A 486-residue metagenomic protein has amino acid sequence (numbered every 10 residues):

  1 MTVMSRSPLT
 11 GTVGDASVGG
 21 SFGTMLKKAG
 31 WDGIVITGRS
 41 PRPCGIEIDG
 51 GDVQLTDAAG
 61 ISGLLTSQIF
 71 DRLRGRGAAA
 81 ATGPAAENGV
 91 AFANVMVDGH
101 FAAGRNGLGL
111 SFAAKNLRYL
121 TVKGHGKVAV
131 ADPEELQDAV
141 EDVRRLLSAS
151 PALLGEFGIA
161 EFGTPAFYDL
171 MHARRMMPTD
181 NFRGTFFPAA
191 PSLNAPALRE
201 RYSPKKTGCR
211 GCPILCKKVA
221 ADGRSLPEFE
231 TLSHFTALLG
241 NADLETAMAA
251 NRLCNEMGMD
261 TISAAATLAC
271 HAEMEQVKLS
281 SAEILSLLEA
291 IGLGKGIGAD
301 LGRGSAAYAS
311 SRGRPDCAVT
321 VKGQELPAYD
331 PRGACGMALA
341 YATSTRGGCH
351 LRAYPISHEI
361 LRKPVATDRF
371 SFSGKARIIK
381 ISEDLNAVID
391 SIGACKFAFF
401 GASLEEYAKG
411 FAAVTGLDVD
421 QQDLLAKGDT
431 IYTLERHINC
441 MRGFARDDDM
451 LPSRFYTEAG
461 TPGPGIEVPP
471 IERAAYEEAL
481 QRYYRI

Functional and structural regions predicted by a protein language model:
M1-G45, V53-T56, G60-F70: Feature captures the catalytic cores and cofactor-binding loops of soluble hydro-lyases/lyases that act on carboxylate
M1-T12, G51-D57, V90-M96, E230-G240: Short, basic, glycine/proline-bearing loop/turn elements
G19-G50, A114-V128, D260-T267: Glycine-rich phosphate/pyrophosphate-binding loops and their adjacent beta-strand/loop elements at enzyme active sites
G50-I61, V277-L287: Short, structured secondary-structure boundary patches
R74-A80, P84-N106, L110-I486: Extended C-terminal regions of large enzymes
